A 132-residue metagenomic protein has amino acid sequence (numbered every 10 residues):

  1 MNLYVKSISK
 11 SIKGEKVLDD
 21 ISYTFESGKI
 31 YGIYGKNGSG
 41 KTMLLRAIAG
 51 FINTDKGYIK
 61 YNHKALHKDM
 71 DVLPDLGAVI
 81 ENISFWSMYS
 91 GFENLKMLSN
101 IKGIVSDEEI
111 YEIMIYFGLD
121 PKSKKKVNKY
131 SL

Functional and structural regions predicted by a protein language model:
L3-V5, L18-D20: Conserved structural motif at the start of ABC-family nucleotide-binding domains
I21-G32: Pre-Walker A (P-loop) beta-loop-beta motif of ABC nucleotide-binding domains
Y34-K36: The feature captures the beta-strand-to-loop junction immediately N-terminal to the Walker
A49: Helix-to-loop junction immediately C-terminal to a conserved catalytic motif
G57-V72: Conserved ABC transporter NBD signature motif
D107-S123: Conserved ABC ATPase "signature" region
K125-L132: Conserved ABC ATPase signature
